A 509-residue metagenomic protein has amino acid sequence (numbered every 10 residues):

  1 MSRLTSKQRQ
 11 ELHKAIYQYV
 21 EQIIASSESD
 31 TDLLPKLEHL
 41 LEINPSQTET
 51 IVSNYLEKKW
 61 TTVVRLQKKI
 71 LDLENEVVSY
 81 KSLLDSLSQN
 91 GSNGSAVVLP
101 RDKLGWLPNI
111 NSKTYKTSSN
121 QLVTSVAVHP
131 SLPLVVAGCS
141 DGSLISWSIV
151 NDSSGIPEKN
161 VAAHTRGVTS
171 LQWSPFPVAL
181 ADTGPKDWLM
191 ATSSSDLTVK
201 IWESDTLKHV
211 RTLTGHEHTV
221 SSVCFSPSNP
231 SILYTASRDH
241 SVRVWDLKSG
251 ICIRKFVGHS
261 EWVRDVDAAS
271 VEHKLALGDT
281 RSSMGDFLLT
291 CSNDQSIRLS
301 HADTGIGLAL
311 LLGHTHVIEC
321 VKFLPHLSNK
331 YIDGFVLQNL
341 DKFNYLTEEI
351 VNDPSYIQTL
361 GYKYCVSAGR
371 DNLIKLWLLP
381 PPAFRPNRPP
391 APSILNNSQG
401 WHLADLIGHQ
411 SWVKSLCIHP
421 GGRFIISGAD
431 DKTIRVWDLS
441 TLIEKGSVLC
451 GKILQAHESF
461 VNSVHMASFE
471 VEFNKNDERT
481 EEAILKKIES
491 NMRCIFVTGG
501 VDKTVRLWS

Functional and structural regions predicted by a protein language model:
L4, K14-S125, L132-L134, S328 (+6 more regions): Intrinsically disordered, low-complexity acidic/Ser/Thr/Pro-rich linker and tail segments in large eukaryotic scaffolds
K116-V123, V161-V168, T214-V220, V257-V263 (+5 more regions): WD40/WD-repeat beta-propeller blade N-cap
L122, S131, P157, H164-G167 (+15 more regions): WD40/WD-repeat beta-propeller blade-loop signature
A127-L132, Q172-D187, D205-T206, C224-S231 (+8 more regions): Loop/turn segments within WD40 beta-propeller blades
G138-D141, S193-D196, T235-D239, L247 (+7 more regions): Conserved strand-to-loop turn within each blade of WD40 beta-propeller repeats
S143, T198-K200, E217, I232 (+9 more regions): A conserved positional marker within WD40/Gbeta-like beta-propeller blades
L144-S148, V199-W202, V223, V242-D246 (+6 more regions): WD40-repeat beta-propellers
I149-D152, L378-L395, D438-K445, S509: Short loop/turn segments immediately following beta-strands, especially the blade-tip and inter-blade linker loops
